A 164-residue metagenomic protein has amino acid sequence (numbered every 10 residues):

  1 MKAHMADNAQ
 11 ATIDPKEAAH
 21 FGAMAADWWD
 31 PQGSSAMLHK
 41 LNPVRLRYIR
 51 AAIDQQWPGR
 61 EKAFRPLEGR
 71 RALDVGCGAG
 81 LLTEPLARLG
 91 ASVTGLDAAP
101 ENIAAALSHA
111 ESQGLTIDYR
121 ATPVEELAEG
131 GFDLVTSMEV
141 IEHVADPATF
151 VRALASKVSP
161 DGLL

Functional and structural regions predicted by a protein language model:
K2-S35: N-terminal, positively charged/glycine-rich alpha-helical extensions of SAM-dependent methyltransferases
A3-N8, Q55-P58, V75: N-terminal alpha-helical modules
I13, L41, R45, D146: Soluble or luminal CAZymes and related metallo-dependent hydrolases
A25, Q32-Y48, E139: N-terminal-biased segments
K40-E68: Conserved alpha-helix/loop element of class I SAM-dependent methyltransferases that forms part of the SAM/SAH-binding
R60-R65, R70-L164: Conserved SAM-binding loop
